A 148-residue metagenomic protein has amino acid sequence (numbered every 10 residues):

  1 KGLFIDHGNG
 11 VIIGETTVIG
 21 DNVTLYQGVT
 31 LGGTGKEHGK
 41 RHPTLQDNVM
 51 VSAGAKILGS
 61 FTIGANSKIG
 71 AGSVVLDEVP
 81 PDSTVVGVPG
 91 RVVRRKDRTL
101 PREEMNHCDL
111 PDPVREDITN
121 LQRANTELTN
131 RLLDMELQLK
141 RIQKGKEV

Functional and structural regions predicted by a protein language model:
L3-V93: Structural signal for interior beta-strand "rungs" in well-ordered beta-sheet cores of soluble enzyme domains
D47-S52, K56-I57, V88-V148: C-terminal segments of enzyme domains that contribute to small-molecule binding surfaces
